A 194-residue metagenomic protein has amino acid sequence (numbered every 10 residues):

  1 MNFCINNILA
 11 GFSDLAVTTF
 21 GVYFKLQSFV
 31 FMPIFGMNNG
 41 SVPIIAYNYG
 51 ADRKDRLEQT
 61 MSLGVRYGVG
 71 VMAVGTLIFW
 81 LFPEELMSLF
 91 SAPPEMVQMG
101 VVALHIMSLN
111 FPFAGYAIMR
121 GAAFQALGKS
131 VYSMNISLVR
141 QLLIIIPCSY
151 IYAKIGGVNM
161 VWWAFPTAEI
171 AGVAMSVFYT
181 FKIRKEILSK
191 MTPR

Functional and structural regions predicted by a protein language model:
M1-Y23, F29, Y47-N48, E85-P94 (+1 more regions): Helix-terminus/linker motif at the lipid-water interface of multi-pass membrane proteins
F3-I8, F29, L77, M119-A123 (+2 more regions): Alpha-helical transmembrane segments of multipass membrane proteins
L9-A10, A46, Q125, S133 (+2 more regions): Helix-capping/transition residues at the boundaries of transmembrane alpha-helices and the short helical linkers
L15-A16, S130-Y132, G157-V158: Membrane-helix interface segments
V17, Q27-V30, V97-H105, R140: Alpha-helical membrane-interface segments at transmembrane helix boundaries
T19-P83, A114-I136: Small-residue-rich hydrophobic transmembrane alpha-helices
F35-N38, M107-A126, Y132-Q141, C148 (+1 more regions): Short runs within selected transmembrane alpha-helices of multi-pass transporters and secretion channels
I45-N110, Y152-R194: Short alpha-helical transmembrane segments in multi-pass integral membrane proteins
